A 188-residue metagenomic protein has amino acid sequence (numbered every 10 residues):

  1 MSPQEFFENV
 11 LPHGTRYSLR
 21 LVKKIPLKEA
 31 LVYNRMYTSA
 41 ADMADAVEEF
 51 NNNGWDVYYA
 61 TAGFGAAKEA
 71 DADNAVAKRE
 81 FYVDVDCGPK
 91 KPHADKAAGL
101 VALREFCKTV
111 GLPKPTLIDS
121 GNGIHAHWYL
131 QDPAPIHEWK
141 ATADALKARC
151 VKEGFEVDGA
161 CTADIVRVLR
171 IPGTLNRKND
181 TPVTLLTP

Functional and structural regions predicted by a protein language model:
M1-E80, V85-A97, V166-V168, G173-L185: DNA replication initiation on ssDNA origins
D56-A62, V151-A163: Conserved short beta-strand edge segments in small beta-sheet-based binding/regulatory domains
A67-D73, R104-D119, E156-A160: Catalytic micro-motifs at enzyme active sites that drive phosphoryl/nucleotidyl and oxygen chemistry
E80-V83, C107, L112-E138, V166-N176: Histidine-centered divalent-metal-coordination microenvironment in nucleic-acid enzymes
K91-T109, L130-V157, R177-P188: Helical (often loop-to-helix) elements that flank the catalytic cores of nucleotide-handling enzymes
